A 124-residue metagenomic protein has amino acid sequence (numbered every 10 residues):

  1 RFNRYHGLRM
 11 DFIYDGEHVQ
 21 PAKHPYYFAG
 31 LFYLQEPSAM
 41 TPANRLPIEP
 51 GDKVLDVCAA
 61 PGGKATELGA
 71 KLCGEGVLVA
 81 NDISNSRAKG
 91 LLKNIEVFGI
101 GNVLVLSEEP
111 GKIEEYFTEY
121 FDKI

Functional and structural regions predicted by a protein language model:
R1-I124: S-adenosylmethionine
